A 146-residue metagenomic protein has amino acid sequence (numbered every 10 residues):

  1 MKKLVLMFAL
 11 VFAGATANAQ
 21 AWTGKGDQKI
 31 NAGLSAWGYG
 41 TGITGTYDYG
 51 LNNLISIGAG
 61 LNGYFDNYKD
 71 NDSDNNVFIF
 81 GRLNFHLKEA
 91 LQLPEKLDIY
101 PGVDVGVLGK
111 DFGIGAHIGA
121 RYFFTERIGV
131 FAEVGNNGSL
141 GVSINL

Functional and structural regions predicted by a protein language model:
M1-K25: Cleavable N-terminal export/targeting peptides
A17-S56, L83, S143-N145: Short glycine/proline- and aromatic-enriched beta-strand/turn motifs that initiate or cap beta-hairpins
Q20-D27, N53-L54, K88-D98, R127-I128: Short loop/turn motifs that connect adjacent beta-strands in outer-membrane beta-barrel proteins
G26-Q28, Y39-I43, S73-I79, L97 (+2 more regions): Residues that define the transmembrane beta-barrel architecture of outer-membrane proteins
I30-A32, A59, G81-L83, P101-V103 (+2 more regions): Membrane-embedded beta-strand positions of outer-membrane beta-barrel proteins
L34-G40, L61-N67, F85-L87, V105-D111 (+1 more regions): Transmembrane beta-strands of outer-membrane beta-barrel pores
I79-H86, N137-L146: Outer-membrane beta-barrel "beta-signal"
R121-G135: Short, exposed beta-strand-loop hairpins at the edges of beta-sheets in extracellular/periplasmic proteins
